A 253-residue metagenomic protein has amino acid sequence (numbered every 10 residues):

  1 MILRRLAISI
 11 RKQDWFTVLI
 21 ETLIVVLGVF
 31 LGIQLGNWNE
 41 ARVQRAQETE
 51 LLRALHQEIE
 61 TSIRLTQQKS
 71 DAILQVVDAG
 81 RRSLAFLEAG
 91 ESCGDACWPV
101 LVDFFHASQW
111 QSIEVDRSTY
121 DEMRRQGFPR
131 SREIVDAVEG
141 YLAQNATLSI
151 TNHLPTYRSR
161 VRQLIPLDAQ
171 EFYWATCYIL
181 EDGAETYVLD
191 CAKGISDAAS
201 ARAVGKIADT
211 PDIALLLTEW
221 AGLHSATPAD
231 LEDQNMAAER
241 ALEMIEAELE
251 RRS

Functional and structural regions predicted by a protein language model:
M1-F16, F30, N37-S253: Long, hydrophobic alpha-helical segments that serve as membrane-spanning/inserting helices
L19-Q34: Hydrophobic membrane-insertion alpha-helices, especially the h-region of bacterial N-terminal signal peptides
